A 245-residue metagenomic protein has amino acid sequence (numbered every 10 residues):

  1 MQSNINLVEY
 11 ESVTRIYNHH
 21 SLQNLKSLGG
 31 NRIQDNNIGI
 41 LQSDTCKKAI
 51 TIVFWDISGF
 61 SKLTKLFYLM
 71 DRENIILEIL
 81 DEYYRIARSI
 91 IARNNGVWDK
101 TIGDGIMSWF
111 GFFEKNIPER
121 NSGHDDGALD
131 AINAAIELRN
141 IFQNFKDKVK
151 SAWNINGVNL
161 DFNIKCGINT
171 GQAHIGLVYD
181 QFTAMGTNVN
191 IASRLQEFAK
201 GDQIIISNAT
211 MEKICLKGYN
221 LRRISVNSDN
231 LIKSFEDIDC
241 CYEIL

Functional and structural regions predicted by a protein language model:
M1-G39, T45, H174, G201-L245: Intrinsically disordered, glycine/charged-rich C-terminal tails and inter-domain linkers that flank nucleotidyl cyclase
I38-D130: Catalytic NTP-binding/metal-coordinating core of nucleotidyl cyclase/transferase enzymes
K48-I50, F162-I164, C240: Change "...and in nucleic-acid phosphodiester-cleaving endonucleases..." to "...and in nucleic-acid processing enzymes
I90, N94-G127, F145-T187: Catalytic core of nucleotidyl cyclases, primarily class III adenylyl/guanylyl cyclases
L129-N140: Amphipathic alpha-helical segments that line or abut small-molecule/effector binding pockets and mediate allosteric
I141, F145-K148, F198-D202: Conserved, well-folded catalytic cores of nucleic-acid-processing and energy-transducing macromolecular machines
N169-T170, T187-E212: Catalytic/regulatory signature loops of cyclic-dinucleotide turnover enzymes and related class III nucleotidyl cyclases
